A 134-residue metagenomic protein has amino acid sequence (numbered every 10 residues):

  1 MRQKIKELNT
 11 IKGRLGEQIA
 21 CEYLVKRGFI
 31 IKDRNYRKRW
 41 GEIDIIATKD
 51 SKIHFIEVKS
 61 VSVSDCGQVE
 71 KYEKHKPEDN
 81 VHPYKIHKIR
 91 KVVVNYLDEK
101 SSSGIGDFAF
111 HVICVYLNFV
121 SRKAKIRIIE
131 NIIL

Functional and structural regions predicted by a protein language model:
M1-R34: Acidic-basic catalytic patches of nuclease active cores, encompassing PD-(D/E)XK and other metal-cofactor nuclease
L24, I43-G67, K71, I89: Conserved catalytic cores of phosphodiester-cleaving nucleases, focusing on short active-site segments
R34-Y36, I105: Short beta-strand
K38-G41: Short acidic/glycine-enriched loop/turn segments that link adjacent beta-strands
S60-L117: Catalytic cores of nucleic-acid endonucleases
C114-L134: Short, low-complexity, polybasic intrinsically disordered segments
